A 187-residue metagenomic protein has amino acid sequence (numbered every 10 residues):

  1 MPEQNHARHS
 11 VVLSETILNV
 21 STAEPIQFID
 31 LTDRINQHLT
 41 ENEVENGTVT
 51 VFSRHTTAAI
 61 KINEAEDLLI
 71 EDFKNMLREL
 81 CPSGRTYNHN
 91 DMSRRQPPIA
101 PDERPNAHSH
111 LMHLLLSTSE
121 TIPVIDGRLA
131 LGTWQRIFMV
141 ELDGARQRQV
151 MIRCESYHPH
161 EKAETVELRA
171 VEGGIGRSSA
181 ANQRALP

Functional and structural regions predicted by a protein language model:
P2-P187: Active-site histidine-anchored catalytic micro-motif
